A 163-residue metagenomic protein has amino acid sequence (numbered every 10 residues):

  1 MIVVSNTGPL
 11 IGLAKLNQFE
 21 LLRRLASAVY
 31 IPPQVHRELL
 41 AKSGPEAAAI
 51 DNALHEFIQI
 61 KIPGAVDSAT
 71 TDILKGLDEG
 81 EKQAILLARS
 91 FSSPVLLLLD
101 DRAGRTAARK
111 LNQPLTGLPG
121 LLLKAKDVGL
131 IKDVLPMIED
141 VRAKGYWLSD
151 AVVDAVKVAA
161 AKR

Functional and structural regions predicted by a protein language model:
M1-L96, R102, L111-Q113, P136 (+3 more regions): Active-site-proximal, substrate-binding regions of enzyme catalytic domains and RNA-binding/basic surfaces
R105: Active-site-adjacent loops and short helices of periplasmic peptidoglycan-processing enzymes
T116: Conserved, well-ordered active-site substructure
G120-L121: Glycine-rich phosphate-binding active-site loops on the catalytic face of alpha/beta enzymes
A125-I131: Short, flexible loop segments at boundaries between secondary-structure elements
I138-D140: Helix-rich interaction surfaces within compact, conserved domain-sized segments that mediate assembly or partner
